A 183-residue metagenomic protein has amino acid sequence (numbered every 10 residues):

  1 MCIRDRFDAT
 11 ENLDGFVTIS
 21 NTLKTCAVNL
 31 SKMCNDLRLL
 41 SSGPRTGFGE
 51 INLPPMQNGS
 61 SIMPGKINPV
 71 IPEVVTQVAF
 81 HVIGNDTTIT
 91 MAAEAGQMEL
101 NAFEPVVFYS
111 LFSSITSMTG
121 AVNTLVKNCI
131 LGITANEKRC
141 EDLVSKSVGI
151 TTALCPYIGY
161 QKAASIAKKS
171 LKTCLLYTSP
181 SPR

Functional and structural regions predicted by a protein language model:
M1-D5, Y177-P182: Conserved small/polar residues in nucleotide/adenosyl-binding loops
R4-I89: Internal glycine-rich alpha/beta core junctions
A9, M98, K172-T173: A short structural micro-motif
V17, N35, S61, P69 (+8 more regions): Feature representing long, continuous alpha-helical segments
T22, C26-N29, D36, V78-H81 (+4 more regions): Generic, well-ordered alpha-helical scaffold segments in large soluble proteins
I51-G59, M91-N101, V144-V148, Y160: Short acidic (Asp/Glu) and glycine-rich catalytic loops that position anionic groups and cofactors
H81-V144: Long, amphipathic alpha-helical stalk/connector segments used for oligomerization, subunit docking, or mechanical
Y157-C174: Amphipathic, charged-and-aliphatic alpha-helical interface segments that function as noncatalytic docking
